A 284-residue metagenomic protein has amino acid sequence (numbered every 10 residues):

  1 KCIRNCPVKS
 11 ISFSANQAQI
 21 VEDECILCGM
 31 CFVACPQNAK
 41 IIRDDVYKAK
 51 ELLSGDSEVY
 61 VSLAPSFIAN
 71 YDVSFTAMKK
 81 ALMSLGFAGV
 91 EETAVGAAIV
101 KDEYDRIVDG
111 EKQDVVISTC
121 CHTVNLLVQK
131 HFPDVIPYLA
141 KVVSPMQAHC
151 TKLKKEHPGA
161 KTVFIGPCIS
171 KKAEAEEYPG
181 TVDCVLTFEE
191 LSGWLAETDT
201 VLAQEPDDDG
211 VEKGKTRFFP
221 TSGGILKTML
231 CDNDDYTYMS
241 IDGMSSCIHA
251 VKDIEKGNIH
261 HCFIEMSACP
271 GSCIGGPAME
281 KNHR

Functional and structural regions predicted by a protein language model:
K1-I26, M30-V46, P277-N282: Iron-sulfur cluster-binding cysteine motifs and their immediate structural context in ferredoxin-like electron-transfer
R43-R284: Iron-sulfur-associated redox domains of electron-transfer enzymes in respiratory and anaerobic energy metabolism
